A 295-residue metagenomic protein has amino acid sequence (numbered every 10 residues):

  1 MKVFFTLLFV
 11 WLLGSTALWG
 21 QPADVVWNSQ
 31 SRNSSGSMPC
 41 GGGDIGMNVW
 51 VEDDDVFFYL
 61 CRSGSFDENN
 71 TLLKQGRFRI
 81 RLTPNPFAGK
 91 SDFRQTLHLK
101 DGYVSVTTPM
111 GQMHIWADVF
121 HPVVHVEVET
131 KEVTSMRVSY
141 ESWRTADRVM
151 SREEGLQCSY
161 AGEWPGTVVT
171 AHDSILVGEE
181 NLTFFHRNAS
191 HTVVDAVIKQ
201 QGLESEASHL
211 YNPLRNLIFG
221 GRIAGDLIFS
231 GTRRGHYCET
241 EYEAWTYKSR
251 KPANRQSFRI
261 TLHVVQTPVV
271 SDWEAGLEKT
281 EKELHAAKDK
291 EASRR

Functional and structural regions predicted by a protein language model:
V3-S15: Sec-dependent N-terminal signal peptides
T16-G20: Sec/Tat signal peptide C-region and signal peptidase I cleavage site
Q21-R295: Aromatic-residue-lined binding/catalytic grooves and analogous aromatic/hydrophobic interfacial grooves in multimeric
